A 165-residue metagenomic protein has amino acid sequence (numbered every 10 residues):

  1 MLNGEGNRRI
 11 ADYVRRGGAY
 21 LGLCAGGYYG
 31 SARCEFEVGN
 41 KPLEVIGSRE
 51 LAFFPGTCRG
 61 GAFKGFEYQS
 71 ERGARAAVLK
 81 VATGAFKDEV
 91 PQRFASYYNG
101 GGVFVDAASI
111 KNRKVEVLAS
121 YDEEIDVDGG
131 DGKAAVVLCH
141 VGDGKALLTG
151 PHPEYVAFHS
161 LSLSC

Functional and structural regions predicted by a protein language model:
M1, H159-S160: Short, glycine/acidic-enriched capping/hinge loops at junctions between secondary-structure elements
M1-F86: A glycine-rich, often tryptophan-bearing local segment used as a flexible ligand/cofactor-contacting loop or short
F36-V38, Y155, S162: Generic secondary-structure boundary signal with a strong preference for alpha-helix termini
E67-H159: Catalytic beta-strand/loop cores that center a nucleophilic Ser/Cys/Thr and support acyl-enzyme chemistry
C165: Catalytic active-site module of serine/aspartate enzymes centered on a nucleophile-bearing elbow/loop
